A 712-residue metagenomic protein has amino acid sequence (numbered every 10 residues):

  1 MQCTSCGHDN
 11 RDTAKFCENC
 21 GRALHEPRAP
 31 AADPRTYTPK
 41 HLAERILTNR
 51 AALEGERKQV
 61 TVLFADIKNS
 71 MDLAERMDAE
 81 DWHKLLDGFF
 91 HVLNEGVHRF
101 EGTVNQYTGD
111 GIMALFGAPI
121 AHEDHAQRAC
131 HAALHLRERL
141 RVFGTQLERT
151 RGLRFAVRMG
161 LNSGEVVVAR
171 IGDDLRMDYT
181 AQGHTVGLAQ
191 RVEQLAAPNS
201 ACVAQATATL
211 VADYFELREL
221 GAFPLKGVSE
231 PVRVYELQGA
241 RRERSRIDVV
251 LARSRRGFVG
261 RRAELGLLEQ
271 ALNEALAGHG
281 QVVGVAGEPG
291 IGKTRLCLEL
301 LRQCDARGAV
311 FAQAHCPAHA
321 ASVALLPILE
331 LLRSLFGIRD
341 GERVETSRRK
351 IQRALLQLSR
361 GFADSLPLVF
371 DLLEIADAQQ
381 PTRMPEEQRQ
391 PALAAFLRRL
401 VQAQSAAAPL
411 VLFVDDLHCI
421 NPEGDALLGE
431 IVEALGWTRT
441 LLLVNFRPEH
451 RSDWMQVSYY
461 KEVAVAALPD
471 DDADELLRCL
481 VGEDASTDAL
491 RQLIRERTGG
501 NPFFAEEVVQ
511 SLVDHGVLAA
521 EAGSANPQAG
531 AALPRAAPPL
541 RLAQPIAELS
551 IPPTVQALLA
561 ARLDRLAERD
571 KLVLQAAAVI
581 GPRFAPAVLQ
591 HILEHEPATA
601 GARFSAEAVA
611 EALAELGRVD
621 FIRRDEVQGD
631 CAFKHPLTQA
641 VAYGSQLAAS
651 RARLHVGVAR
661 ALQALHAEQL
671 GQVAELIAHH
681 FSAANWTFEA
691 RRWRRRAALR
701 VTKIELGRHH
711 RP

Functional and structural regions predicted by a protein language model:
T4-K58, D81-K84: Regulatory cytosolic signal-relay segments
L24, E138-V167, R191-P224: A short beta-strand->alpha-helix segment at the C-terminal rim of the class III nucleotidyl cyclase catalytic domain
A29-L47, D174, V228-Q270, V369 (+2 more regions): Conserved adenine-nucleotide phosphate-binding loops and their immediately adjacent elements
Y37-K40, N49-R141, Y179, V282: Catalytic NTP-binding/metal-coordinating core of nucleotidyl cyclase/transferase enzymes
A79-E80, L86, V92-G102, R256 (+1 more regions): Phosphate-binding active sites in nucleotide-utilizing proteins
L195, A204, S229-G257, G284-I291 (+5 more regions): Short secondary-structure boundary elements
A324-V414, R439, M455-S458, V463 (+8 more regions): Conserved Walker-type P-loop NTP-binding/catalytic site
L427-A464: Sensor-1/coupling segment of RecA-like P-loop NTPase cores
